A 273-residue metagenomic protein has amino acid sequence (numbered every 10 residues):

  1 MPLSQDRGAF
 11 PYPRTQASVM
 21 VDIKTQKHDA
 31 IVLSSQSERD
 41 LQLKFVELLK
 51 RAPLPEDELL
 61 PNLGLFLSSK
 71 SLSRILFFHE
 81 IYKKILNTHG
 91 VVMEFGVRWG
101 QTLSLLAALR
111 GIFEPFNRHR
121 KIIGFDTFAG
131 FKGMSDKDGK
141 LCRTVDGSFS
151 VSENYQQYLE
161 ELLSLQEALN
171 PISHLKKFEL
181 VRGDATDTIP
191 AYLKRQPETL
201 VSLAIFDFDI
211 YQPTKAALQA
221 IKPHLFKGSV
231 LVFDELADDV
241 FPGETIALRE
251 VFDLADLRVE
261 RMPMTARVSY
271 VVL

Functional and structural regions predicted by a protein language model:
P2-S4, R14: Intrinsically disordered, low-complexity segments enriched in serine/proline and basic residues
R7-A9: Intrinsic disorder/low-complexity segments
P11-Y12, R143: Intrinsically disordered, low-complexity, compositionally biased regions/tails
Y12-D40: N-terminal auxiliary segments of SAM/dcSAM-dependent transferases
D22, L41-S69, L86, V91-L273: S-adenosylmethionine/decaboxylated-SAM
S71, I75-F78, L103: Short alpha-helical patches at coil-to-helix transitions and adjacent helical residues in well-structured domains
F77-N87: Conserved alpha-helix/loop element of class I SAM-dependent methyltransferases that forms part of the SAM/SAH-binding
